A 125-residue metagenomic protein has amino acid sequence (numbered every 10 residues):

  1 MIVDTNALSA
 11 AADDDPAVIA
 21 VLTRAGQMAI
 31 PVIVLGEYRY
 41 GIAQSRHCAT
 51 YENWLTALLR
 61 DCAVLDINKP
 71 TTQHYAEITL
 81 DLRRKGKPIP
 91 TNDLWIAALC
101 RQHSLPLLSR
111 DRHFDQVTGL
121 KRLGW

Functional and structural regions predicted by a protein language model:
M1-I30, G41-L59: Short, well-structured N-terminal submotif of metal-dependent ribonuclease cores
V3-D4, P31, P88-P90, D111: Histidine- and aromatic-rich ligand-binding microenvironments
D4-T5, Y38, Y75, C100: Generic structural signal for small/hydrophobic residues in well-ordered secondary structure, especially within
L8, L35-Y38, T72, F114: A generic structural signal for short hydrophobic patches within well-formed alpha-helices
L35, C48, E52-L55, T72-Y75 (+1 more regions): A general structural signal for well-ordered alpha-helical segments in protein cores
A63-L108: Active-site neighborhoods of divalent-metal-dependent phosphate/nucleic-acid chemistry enzymes
A97, R101-W125: Acidic, PIN/NYN-like endoribonuclease modules and their adjacent C-terminal/linker elements
